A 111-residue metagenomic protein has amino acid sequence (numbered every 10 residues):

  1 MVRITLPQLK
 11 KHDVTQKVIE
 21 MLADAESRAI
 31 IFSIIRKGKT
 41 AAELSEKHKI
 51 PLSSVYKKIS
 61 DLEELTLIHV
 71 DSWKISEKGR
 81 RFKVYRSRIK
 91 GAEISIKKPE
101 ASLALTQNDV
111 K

Functional and structural regions predicted by a protein language model:
V2-E20: Short, Lys/Arg-enriched N-terminal segment that forms or immediately precedes the first helix of a structured domain
E20-S27: Short helix-coil-helix linker/hinge
S27, R36-T40: Short capping segments at the starts of secondary-structure elements
I30, E43-K47, L62: A short acidic, leucine-rich amphipathic alpha-helix
T66: Glycine-centered, phosphate/nucleic-acid-interacting loop/turn motifs that mediate DNA/RNA or nucleotide
S76-K111: Conserved segment of winged-helix/HTH DNA-binding domains
